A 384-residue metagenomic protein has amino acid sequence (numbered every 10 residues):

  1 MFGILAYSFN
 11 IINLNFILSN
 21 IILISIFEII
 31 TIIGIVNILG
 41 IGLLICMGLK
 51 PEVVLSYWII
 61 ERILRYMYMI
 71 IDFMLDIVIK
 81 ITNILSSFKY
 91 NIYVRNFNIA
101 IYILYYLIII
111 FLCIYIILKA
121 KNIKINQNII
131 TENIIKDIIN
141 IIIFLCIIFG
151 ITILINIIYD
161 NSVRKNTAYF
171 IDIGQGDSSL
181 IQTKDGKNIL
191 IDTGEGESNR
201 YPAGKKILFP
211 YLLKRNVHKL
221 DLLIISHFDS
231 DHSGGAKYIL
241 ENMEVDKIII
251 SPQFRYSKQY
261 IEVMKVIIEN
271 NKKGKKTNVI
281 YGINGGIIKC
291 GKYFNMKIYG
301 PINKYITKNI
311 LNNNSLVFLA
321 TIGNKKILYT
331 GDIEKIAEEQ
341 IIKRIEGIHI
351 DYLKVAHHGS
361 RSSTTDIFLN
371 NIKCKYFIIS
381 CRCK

Functional and structural regions predicted by a protein language model:
M1-I35: Membrane-embedded alpha-helical bundles of multi-pass enzymes that act on lipidic or dolichyl-linked glycan substrates
N20, T31, L39-K384: Non-globular, low-confidence helical/coil segments that flank catalytic cores
